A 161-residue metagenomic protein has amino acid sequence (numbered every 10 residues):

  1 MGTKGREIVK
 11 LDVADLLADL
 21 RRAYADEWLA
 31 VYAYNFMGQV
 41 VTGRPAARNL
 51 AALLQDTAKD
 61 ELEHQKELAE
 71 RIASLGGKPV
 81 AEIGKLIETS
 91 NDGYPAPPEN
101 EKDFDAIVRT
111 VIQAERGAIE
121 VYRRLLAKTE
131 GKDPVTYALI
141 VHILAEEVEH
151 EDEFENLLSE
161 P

Functional and structural regions predicted by a protein language model:
M1-P161: Iron-associated oxidoreductase/ferritin-like identity signal
